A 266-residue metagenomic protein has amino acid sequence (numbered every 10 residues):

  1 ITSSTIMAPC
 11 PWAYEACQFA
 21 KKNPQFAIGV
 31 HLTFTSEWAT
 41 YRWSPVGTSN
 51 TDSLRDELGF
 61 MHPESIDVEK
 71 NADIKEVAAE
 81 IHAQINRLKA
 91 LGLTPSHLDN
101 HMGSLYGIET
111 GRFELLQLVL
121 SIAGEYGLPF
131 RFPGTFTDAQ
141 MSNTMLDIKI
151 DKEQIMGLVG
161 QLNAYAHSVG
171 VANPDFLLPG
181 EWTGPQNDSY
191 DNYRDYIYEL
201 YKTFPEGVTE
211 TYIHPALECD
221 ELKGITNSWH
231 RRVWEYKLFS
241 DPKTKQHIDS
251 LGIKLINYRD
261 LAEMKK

Functional and structural regions predicted by a protein language model:
I1-A39: Active-site beta->alpha N-cap acidic-glycine motif
T2-T5, Q25-H31, P95-D99, P129-R131 (+3 more regions): Structural preference for beta-strand elements that scaffold enzyme active sites
M7-P9, H31-E37, G103, T135-D138 (+3 more regions): Active-site beta-loop-alpha junctions enriched in small/polar residues
A13-A27, R42-D56, K89-G92, L162-G170 (+1 more regions): Acidic (Asp/Glu)-rich catalytic clusters
Q25-A27, H31-H82: Substrate-binding cleft of extracellular glycoside hydrolase catalytic domains
I74, E80-H167, N187-Y190, K202: Catalytic domains of cell-wall/extracellular-matrix polysaccharide-remodeling enzymes, centered on de-N-acetylation
F130, I225-K266: C-terminal domain-boundary segment and adjacent tail
N163-D195: Active-site rim beta-loop-alpha module in soluble metabolic enzymes
